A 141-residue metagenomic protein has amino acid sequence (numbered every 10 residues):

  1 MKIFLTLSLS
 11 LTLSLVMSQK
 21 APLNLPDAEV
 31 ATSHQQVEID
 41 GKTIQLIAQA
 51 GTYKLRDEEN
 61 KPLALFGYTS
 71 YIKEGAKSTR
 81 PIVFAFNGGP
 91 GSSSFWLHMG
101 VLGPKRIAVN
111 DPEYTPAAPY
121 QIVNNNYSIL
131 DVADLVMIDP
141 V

Functional and structural regions predicted by a protein language model:
I3-T12: Sec-dependent N-terminal signal peptides
L11, A50, W96-L97: Hydrophobic alpha-helical membrane-insertion segments
Q19-A28: N-terminal pre-domain segments of enzymes
K20, N60-V141: N-terminal cap/lid subdomain of alpha/beta-hydrolase-fold enzymes
D27-G75: N-terminal cap/lid segment of alpha/beta-hydrolase-fold proteins
